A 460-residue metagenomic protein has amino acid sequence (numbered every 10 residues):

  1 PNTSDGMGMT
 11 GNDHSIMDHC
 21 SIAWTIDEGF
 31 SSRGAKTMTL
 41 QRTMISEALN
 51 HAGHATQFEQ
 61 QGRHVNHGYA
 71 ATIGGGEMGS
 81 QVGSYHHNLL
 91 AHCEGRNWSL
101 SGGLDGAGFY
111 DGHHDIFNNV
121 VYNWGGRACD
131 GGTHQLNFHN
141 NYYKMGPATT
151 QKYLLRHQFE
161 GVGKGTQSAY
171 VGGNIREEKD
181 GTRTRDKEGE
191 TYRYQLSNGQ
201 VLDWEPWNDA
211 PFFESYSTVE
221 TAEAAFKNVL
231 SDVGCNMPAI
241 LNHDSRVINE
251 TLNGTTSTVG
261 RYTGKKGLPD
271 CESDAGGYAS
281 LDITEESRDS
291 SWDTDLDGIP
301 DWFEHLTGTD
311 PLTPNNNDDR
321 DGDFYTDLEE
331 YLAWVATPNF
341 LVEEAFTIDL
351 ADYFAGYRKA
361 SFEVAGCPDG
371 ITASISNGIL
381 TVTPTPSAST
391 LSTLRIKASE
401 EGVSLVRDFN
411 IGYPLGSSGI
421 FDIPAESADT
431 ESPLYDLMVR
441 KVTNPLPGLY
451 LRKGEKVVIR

Functional and structural regions predicted by a protein language model:
P1, G11-W24, K36-L100, Y110-G125 (+2 more regions): Right-handed parallel beta-helix
S99-L104, F109-A275: Extracellular beta-rich repeat passengers
A275-V342: Extracellular calcium-associated, cysteine-rich motifs in secreted modular proteins
P338-V342, P414-M438: Residue-level detector of functionally pivotal "anchor" positions at catalytic/ligand-binding pockets or at interdomain
E344-I348, D352-I379, R407-N410: Surface-exposed or secretory-pathway low-complexity segments enriched in glycine-proline and Ser/Thr/acidic residues
I379-T393: Extracellular/luminal low-complexity segments enriched in Ser/Thr/Pro
G402-G416: C-terminal edge beta-strand
